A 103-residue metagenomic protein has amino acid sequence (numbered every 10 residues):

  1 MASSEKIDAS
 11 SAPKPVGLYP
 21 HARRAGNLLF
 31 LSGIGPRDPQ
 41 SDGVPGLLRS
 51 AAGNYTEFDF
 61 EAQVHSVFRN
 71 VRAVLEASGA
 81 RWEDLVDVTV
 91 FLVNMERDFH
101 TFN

Functional and structural regions predicted by a protein language model:
A2-N103: Short, polar/acidic, helix-capping and beta-turn segments at strand->helix junctions that line the mouths
